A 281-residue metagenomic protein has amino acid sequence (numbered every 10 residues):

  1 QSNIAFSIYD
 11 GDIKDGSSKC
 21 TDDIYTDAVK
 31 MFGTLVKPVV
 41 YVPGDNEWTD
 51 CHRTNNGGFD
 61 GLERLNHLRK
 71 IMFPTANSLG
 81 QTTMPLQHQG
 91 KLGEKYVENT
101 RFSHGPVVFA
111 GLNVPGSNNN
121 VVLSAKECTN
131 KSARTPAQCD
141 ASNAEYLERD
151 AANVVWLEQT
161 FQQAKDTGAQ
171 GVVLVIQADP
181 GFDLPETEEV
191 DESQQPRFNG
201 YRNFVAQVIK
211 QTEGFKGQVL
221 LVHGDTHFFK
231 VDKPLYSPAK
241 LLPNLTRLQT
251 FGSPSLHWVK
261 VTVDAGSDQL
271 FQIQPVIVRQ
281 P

Functional and structural regions predicted by a protein language model:
Q1-I24: N-terminal active-site segment of His-dependent metallophosphoesterases
S2-F6, A110, K126-P234: His/acidic metal-ligating clusters that form di-metal
I4-Y9, N77-G90, G168-V173: Surface-exposed patches in mature extracellular/periplasmic domains of secreted proteins
I8, V40, F102, L221-H223: Residue-level signal for helical boundary/lining positions with a hydrophobic bias
D15-S17, P43-H52, S117-V122, P180-D183 (+1 more regions): Active-site environment of divalent metal-dependent phosphoester hydrolases
K19, D23-A152, W156, Y236-T262: Extended active-site neighborhood of metal-dependent phosphoesterases/phosphodiesterases
F182-D183, P254-W258, P281: Short, surface-exposed beta-strand/loop "edge" segments at domain boundaries and coil↔beta transitions
D264-P281: A short C-terminal boundary segment appended to hydrolase-like catalytic domains
